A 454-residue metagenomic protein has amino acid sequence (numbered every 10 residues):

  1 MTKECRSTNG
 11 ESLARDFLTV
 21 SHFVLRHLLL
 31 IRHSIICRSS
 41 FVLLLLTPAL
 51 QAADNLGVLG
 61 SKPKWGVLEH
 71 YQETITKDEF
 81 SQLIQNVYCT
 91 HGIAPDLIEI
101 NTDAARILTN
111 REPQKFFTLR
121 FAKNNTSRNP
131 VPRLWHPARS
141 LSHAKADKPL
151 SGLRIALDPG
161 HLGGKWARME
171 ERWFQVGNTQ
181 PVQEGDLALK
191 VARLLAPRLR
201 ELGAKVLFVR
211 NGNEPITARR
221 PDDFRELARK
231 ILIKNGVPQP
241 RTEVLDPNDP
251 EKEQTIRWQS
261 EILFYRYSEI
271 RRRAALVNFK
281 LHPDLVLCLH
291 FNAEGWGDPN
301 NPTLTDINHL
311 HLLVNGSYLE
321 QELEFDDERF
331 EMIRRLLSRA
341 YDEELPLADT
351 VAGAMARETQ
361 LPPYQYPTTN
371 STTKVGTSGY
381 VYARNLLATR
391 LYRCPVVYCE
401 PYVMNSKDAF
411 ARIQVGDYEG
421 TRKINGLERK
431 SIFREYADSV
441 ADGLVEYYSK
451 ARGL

Functional and structural regions predicted by a protein language model:
T2-L43, P48: Intrinsic disorder/low-complexity segments
A52-L454: Catalytic-site microenvironment of enzymes that process N-acetyl-hexosamine-containing cell-wall polysaccharides
